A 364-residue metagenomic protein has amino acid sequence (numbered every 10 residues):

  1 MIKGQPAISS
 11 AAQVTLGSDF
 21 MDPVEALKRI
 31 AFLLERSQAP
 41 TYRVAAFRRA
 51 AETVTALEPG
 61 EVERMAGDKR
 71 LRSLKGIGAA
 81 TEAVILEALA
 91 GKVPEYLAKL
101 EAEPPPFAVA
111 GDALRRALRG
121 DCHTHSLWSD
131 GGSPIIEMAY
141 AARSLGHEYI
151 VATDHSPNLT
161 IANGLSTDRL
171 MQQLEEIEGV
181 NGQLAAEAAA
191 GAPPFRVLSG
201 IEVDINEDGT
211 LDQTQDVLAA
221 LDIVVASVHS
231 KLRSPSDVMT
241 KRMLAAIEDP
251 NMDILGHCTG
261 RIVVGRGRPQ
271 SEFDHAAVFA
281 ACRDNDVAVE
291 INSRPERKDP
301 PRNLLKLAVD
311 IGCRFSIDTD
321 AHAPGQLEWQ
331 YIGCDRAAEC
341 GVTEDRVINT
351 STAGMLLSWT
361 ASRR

Functional and structural regions predicted by a protein language model:
G4, I8, A12-F20, P94 (+6 more regions): Charged catalytic cores and adjacent phosphate/nucleic-acid-binding surfaces used for phosphate/nucleic-acid chemistry
L16-A113: Long, highly charged, low-complexity intrinsically disordered interaction regions that mediate electrostatic DNA/RNA
L118-I136: Di-metal (Zn2+ and/or Mg2+/Mn2+) metal-binding site signature of metallo-dependent hydrolases with the MBL/beta-CASP
C122-L127, Y149-H155: Ser/Thr-glycine-rich phosphate-binding loops at phosphate-binding pockets of nucleotides, nucleotide cofactors
V203-D204: Active-site beta-strand->loop->alpha-helix modules in alpha/beta enzyme cores, enriched in Gly/His/Asp(Glu)
